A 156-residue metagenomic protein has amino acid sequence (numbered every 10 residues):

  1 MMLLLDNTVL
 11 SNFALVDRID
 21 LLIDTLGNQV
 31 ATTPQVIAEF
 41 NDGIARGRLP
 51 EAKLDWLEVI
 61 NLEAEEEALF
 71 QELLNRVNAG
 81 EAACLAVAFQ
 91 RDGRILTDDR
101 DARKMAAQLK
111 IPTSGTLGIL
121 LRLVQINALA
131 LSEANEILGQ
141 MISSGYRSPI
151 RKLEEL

Functional and structural regions predicted by a protein language model:
M1-G93, R100, I111, L138 (+1 more regions): Active-site-proximal, substrate-binding regions of enzyme catalytic domains and RNA-binding/basic surfaces
A14, R94, Q125-L129: Amphipathic alpha-helical interaction elements
T32, I37, I44, R103-L156: Acidic, PIN/NYN-like endoribonuclease modules and their adjacent C-terminal/linker elements
